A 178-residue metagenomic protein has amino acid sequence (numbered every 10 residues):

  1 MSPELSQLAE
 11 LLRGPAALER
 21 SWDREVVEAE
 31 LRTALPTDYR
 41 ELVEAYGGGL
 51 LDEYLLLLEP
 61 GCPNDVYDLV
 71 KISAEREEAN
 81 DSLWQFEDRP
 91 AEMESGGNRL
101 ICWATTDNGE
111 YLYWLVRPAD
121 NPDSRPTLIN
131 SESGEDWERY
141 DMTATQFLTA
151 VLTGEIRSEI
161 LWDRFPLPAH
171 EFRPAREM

Functional and structural regions predicted by a protein language model:
M1-E110, I160, F172-M178: A surface-exposed partner-binding patch
Y39, Y46, Y113, W137-Y140 (+1 more regions): Aromatic side chains
N64, G109-L112, G134-D141: Short, surface-exposed beta-strand/loop "edge" segments at domain boundaries and coil↔beta transitions
L115-D120: Low-complexity, glycine/alanine/valine/leucine- and proline-rich hydrophobic stretches
P122-E132: Intrinsically disordered, low-complexity regulatory segments enriched in Ser/Thr/Pro and charged residues
T127, W137-E155: Compact, glycine/acidic-enriched structural inserts
E135-T143, D163-A169: Low-complexity, flexible helical/coil segments
A150-M178: Acidic, proline/glycine-rich low-complexity IDRs
